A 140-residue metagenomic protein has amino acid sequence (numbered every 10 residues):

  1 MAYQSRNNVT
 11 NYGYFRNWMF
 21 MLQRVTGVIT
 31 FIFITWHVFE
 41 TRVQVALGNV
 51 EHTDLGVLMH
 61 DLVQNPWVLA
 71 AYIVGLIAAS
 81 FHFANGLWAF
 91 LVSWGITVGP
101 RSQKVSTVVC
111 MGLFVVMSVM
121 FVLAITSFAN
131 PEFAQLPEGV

Functional and structural regions predicted by a protein language model:
M1-V140: Membrane-embedded alpha-helical bundles that constitute the cytochrome b-like, heme-associated redox core of multi-pass
